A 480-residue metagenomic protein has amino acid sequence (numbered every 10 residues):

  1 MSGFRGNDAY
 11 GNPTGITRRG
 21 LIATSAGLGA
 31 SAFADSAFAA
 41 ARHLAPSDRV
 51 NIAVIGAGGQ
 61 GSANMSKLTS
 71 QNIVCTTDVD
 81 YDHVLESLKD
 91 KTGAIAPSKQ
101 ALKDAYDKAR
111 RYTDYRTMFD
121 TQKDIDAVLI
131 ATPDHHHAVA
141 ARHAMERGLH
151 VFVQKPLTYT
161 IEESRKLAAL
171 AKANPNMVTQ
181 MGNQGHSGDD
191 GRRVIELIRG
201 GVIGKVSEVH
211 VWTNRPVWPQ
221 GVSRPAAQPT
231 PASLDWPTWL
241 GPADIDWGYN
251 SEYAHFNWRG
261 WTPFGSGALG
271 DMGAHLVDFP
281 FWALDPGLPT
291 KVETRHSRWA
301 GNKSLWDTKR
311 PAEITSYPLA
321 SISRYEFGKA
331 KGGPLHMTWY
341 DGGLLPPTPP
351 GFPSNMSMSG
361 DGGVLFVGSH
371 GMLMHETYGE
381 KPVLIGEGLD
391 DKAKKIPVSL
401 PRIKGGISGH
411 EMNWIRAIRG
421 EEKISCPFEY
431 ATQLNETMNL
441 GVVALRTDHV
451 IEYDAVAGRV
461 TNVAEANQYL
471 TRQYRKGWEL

Functional and structural regions predicted by a protein language model:
S2-L149, R165-V178: N-terminal glycine-/serine-/threonine-rich beta1-alpha1-beta2 phosphate-ribose binding loop of Rossmann-like
I22, M65, L85-L88, R116-F119 (+10 more regions): Non-transmembrane alpha-helical segments in soluble domains of secreted/periplasmic/extracellular proteins
A23-P46, S316, R416-L480: C-terminal helix-rich "cap/oligomerization" subdomain common to oxidoreductases
V54, I130, V153, T160 (+2 more regions): Hydrophobic residues in well-ordered beta-strands that form the structural core
Q60-N64, H83-E86, W218-Q220, W247-Y249 (+1 more regions): Short, solvent-exposed loop/turn elements at domain surfaces
Y112, A131-H136, L157-Y159, S164 (+4 more regions): Short, solvent-exposed turn/loop segments enriched in Gly/Ser/Thr/Pro and often Arg
H150, T158-S233, T238: A contiguous active-site-proximal alpha/beta segment in oxidoreductase catalytic domains
A232-M412, R416, E422, E436-V442 (+1 more regions): Glycine-rich, aromatic-lined ligand/substrate-binding cores of catalytic and carbohydrate-binding domains
